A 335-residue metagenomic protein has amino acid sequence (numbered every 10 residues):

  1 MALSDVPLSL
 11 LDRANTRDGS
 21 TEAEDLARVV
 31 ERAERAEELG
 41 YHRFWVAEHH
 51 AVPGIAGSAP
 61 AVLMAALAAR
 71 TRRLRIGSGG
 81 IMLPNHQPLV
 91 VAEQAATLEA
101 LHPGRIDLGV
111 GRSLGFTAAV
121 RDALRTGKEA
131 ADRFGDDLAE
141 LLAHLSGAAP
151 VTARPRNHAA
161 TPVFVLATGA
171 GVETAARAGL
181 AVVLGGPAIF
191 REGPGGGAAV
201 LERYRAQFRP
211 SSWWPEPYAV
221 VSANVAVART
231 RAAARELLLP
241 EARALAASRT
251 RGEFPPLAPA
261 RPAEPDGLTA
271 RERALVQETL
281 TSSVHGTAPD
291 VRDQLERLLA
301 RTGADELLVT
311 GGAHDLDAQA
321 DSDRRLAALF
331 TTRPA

Functional and structural regions predicted by a protein language model:
M1-T71: N-terminal beta1-alpha1-beta2 module of alpha/beta enzyme domains
A2, K128-T152, G193-A304: An alpha-helical appendage that flanks or caps ligand/catalytic pockets
L3-E22, P84-S146, A188-F190: Flexible, glycine-rich active-site loops centered on histidine and acidic residues that chelate a metal or position
L8, A36, G40, E48 (+6 more regions): Conserved, mostly hydrophobic/aromatic
L8-D12, F44-V46, I76-S78, I106-V110 (+4 more regions): Hydrophobic faces of well-ordered beta-strands that scaffold small-molecule active sites in alpha/beta enzyme cores
D12-A27, I81-L89, N157-A167, T279-A288: Active-site mouth loops of central-metabolism enzymes
A123-A130, D137-A139, G196-R205, L316-A335: C-terminal helical cap(s) of enzyme catalytic domains, especially alpha/beta-barrels
A170, A176-G197: A conserved active-site cap/scaffold subdomain adjacent to cofactor or substrate pockets
